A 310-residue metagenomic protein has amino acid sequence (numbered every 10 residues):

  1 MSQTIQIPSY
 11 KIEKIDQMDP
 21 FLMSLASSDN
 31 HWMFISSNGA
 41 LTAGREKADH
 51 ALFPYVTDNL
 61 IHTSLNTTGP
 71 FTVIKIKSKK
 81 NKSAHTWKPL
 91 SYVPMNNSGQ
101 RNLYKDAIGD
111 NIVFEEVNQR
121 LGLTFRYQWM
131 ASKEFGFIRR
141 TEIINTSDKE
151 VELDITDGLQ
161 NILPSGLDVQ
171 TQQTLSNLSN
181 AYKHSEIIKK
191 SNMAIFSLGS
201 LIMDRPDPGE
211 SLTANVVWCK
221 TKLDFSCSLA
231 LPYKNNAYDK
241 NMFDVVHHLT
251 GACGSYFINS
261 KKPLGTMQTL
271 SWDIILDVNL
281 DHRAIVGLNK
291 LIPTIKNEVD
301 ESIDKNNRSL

Functional and structural regions predicted by a protein language model:
M1-L310: Anionic coordination/interaction segments
